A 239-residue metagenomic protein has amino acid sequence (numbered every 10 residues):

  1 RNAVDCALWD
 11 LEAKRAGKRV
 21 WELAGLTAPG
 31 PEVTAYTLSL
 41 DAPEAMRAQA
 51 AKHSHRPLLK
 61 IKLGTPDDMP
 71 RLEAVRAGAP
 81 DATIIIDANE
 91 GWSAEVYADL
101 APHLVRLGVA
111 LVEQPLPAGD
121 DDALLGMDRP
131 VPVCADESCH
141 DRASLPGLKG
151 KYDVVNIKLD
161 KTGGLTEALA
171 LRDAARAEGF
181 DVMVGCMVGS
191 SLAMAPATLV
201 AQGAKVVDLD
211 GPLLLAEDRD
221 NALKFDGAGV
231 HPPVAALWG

Functional and structural regions predicted by a protein language model:
R1-I84, G91-A98, P102-R106, R219-G239: N-terminal capping/lid subdomain adjacent to the active-site entrance of alpha/beta enzymes
V4, G17, L59, D87 (+5 more regions): Conserved, mostly hydrophobic/aromatic
T37-S39, P57-P66, T83-E90, L107-D120 (+2 more regions): Catalytic beta/alpha-barrel core
P43, G64-P80, W92-Y97, L116-D128 (+2 more regions): Active-site-adjacent beta->alpha loops and helix N-cap segments on the catalytic face of soluble alpha/beta enzymes
S54-P57, G78-A82, P102-A110, D128-V133 (+3 more regions): Glycine-enriched alpha-helix->loop->beta-strand junction motifs that scaffold or abut catalytic
A94-L104, D141-K151, G163, L171 (+1 more regions): Catalytic cores of alpha/beta
L169-A170, A174-C186: C-terminal EAL-domain catalytic cores of bacterial cyclic di-GMP phosphodiesterases
G185-G239: Flexible C-terminal active-site loop/helix
